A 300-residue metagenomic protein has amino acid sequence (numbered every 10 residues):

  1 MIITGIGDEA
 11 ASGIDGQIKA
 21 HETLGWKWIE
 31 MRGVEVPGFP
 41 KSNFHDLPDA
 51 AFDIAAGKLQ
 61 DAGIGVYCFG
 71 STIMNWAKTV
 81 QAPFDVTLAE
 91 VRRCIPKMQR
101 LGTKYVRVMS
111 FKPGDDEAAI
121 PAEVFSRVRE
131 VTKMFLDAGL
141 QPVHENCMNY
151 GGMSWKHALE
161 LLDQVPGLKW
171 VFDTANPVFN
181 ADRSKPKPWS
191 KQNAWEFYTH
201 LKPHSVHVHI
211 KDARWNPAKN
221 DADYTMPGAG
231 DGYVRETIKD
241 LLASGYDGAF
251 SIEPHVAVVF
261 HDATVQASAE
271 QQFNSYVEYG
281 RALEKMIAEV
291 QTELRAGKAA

Functional and structural regions predicted by a protein language model:
I2-G7, I29-M31, V66-S71, V106-V108 (+4 more regions): Hydrophobic faces of well-ordered beta-strands that scaffold small-molecule active sites in alpha/beta enzyme cores
E9, G33-E35, T72-N75, S110-G114 (+4 more regions): Active-site-proximal loop/turn and secondary-structure-junction residues that shape catalytic pockets, frequently
G13-T23, P48-A62, R92-Q99, W155-D163 (+2 more regions): Short amphipathic alpha-helices and their capping/turn segments at secondary-structure boundaries
G16-Q17, E22, Q60-D61, N75-F172 (+4 more regions): Active-site acidic/histidine proton-transfer and metal-coordination neighborhood in alpha/beta enzyme cores
I18, F69, V131-D231, A288: Acidic/histidine-rich catalytic cores of soluble enzymes
H21, I29, L59, M98 (+6 more regions): Conserved, mostly hydrophobic/aromatic
E30-A56, F111-D116: Glycine-rich, proline-tolerant flexible connector loops at the mouths of alpha/beta enzymes
H45-F52, F84-R92, I120-R129, W155-K156 (+2 more regions): Charged helix-capping and loop-helix junction motifs
